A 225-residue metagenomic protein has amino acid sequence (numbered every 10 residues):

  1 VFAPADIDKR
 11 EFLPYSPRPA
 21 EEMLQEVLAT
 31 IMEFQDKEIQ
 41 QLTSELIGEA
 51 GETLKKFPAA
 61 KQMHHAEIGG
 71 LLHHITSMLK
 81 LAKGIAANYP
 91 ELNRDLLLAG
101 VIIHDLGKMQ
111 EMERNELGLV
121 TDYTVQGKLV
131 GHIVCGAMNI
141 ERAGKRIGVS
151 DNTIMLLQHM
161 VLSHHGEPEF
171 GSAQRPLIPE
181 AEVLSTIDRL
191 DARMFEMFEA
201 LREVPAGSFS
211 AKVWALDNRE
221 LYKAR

Functional and structural regions predicted by a protein language model:
V1: Conserved nucleotide-binding/hydrolysis modules and their immediate coupling elements across P-loop/ASCE NTPase motors
P4-Q126, E167: Acidic/His-rich, divalent-metal-binding segments that scaffold phosphate/diphosphate chemistry
D6-R10, G69, P176, F198-A200 (+2 more regions): Surface-exposed beta-strand edges and their flanking turn/coil or helix-capping segments
R18-E22, G127, S185-I187, S208-A211: Glycine-rich loops and low-complexity Gly/Arg-rich segments that provide flexible linkers or classic glycine-based
A20, L24, I39-Q40, I154 (+4 more regions): Alpha-helix initiation and N-capping motif
M63, H73, G84-V204: Divalent metal-dependent catalytic cores for phosphoryl transfer on phosphate-bearing substrates
S185, R202-E203, G207-N218, K223-R225: N-terminal intrinsically disordered, cationic/polar leader segments that include organellar targeting peptides
